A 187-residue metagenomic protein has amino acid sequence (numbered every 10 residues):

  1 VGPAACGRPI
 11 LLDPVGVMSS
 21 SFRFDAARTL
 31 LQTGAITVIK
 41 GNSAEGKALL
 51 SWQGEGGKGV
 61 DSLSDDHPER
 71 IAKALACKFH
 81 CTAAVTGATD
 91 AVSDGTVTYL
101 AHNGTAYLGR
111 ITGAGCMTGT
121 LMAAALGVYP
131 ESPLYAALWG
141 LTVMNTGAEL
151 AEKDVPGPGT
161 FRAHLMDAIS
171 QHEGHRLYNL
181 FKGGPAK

Functional and structural regions predicted by a protein language model:
G2-P9, I36-T37, C81: A short helix->loop->beta-strand "cap" motif at the edges of active sites that frequently abuts
V15-V17, A44: Active-site beta-loop-alpha junctions enriched in small/polar residues
R23-T98: Conserved phosphate/ATP/ADP-binding segment of small-molecule kinases
A48, T112-T142: Short, small-residue alpha-helix embedded
P68-A76, S132-A148, L165-M166: Short, well-structured alpha-helical segments that form the helix of a local strand-helix-strand
K73, Y99-T112: Short pre-catalytic strand/loop immediately N-terminal to key active-site residues, enriched for Gly-Thr
S93, V97-N103, L138-G157, F161: Glycine-rich phosphate/pyrophosphate-binding loop at beta-loop-alpha junctions
N145-K187: Charged C-terminal helix
